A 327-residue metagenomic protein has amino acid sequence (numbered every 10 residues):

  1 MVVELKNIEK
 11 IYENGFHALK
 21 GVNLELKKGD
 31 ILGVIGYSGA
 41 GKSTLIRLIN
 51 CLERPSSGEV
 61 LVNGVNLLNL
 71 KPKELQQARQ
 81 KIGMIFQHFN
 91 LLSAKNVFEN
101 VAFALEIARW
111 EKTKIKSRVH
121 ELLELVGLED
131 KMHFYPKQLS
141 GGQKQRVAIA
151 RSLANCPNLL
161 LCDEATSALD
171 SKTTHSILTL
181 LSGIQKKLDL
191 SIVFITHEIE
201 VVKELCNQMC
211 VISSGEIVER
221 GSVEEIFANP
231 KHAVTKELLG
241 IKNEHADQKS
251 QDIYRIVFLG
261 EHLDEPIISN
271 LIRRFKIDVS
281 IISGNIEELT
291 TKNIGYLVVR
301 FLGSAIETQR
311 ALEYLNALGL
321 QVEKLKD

Functional and structural regions predicted by a protein language model:
N50: Helix-to-loop junction immediately C-terminal to a conserved catalytic motif
V65-N66, A102, E106, T113-D130: Conserved ABC ATPase "signature" region
L67-G83, K112, I226-P230: ABC ATPase NBD coupling module
K95-A102: Short coil-to-helix segment of the ABC ATPase nucleotide-binding domain corresponding to the Q-loop/switch region
F134-K137, N155: Conserved signature/switch motifs of ABC ATPase nucleotide-binding domains
R220-G221, N229: ABC ATPase "signature
